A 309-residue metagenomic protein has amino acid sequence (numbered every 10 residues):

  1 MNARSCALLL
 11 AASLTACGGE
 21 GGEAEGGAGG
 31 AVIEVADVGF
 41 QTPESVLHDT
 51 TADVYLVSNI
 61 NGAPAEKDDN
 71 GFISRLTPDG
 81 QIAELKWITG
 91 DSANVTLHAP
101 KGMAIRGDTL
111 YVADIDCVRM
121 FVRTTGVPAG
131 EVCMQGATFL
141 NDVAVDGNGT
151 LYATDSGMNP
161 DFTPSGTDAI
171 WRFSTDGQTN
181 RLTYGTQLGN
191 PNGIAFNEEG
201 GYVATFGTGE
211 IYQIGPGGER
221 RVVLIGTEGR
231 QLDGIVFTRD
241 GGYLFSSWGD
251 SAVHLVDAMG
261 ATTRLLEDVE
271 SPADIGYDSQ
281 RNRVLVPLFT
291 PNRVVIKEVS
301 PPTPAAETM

Functional and structural regions predicted by a protein language model:
M1-A7: Bacterial N-terminal signal peptides that target proteins for export
S13-A16: C-terminal motif of bacterial Sec signal peptides marking the signal peptidase cleavage site
G18-G21: Bacterial signal peptide processing site
A31-D37, I82-N94, V127-C133, Q178-G185 (+2 more regions): A short beta-strand motif characteristic of beta-propeller blades
F40-A52, A63, D69-N70, D91-T109 (+8 more regions): Beta-rich, blade/repeat-based domains predominating in secreted/periplasmic proteins but also intracellular
S58-A83: Beta-propeller domains
D69-S74, C117-R119, D168-W171, E210-Y212 (+2 more regions): A short loop-to-beta-strand structural motif that recurs across blades of beta-propeller domains
L76-Q81, V122-V127, F173-Q178, I214-E219 (+2 more regions): Short loop/turn segments that connect beta-strands within beta-propeller blades
